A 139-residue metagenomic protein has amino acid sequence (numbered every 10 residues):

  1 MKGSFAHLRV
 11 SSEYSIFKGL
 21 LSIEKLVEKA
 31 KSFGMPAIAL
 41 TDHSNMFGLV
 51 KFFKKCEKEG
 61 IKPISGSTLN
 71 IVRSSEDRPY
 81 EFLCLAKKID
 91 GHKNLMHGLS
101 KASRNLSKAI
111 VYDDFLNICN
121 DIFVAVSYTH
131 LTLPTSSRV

Functional and structural regions predicted by a protein language model:
M1-L131: Phosphodiester-processing cores and adjacent nucleic acid-binding clamps
H130-V139: Single conserved hydrophobic/aromatic residue that forms the stacking wall/gate of nucleotide- or nucleobase-binding
